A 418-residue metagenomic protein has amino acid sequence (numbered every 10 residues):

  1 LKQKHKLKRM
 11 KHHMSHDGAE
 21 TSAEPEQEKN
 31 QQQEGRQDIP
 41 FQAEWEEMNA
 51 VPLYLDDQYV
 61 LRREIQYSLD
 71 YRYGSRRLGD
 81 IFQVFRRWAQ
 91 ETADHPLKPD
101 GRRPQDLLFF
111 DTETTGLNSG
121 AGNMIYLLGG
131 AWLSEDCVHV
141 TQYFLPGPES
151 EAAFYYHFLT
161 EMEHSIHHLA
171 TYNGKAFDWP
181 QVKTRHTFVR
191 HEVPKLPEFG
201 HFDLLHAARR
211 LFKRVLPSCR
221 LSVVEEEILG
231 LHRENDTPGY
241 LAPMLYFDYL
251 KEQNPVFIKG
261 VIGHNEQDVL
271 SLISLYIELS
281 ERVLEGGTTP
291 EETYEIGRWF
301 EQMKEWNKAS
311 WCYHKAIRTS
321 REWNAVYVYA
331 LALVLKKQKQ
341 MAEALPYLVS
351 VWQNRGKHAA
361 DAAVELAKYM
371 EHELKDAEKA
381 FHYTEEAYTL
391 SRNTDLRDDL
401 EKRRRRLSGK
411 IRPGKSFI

Functional and structural regions predicted by a protein language model:
L1-P104: N-terminal accessory regions of nucleic-acid-interacting proteins
H95-H164, H168: Conserved RNase H-like, two-metal-ion catalytic cores of nucleic-acid enzymes
E135-V223, E227: Conserved DEDDh/DEDDy metal-dependent 3′-5′ exonuclease domain
R210, L216-T289, Y294: Acidic, Mg2+-coordinating catalytic module of metal-dependent nucleases/exonucleases that use a two-metal-ion mechanism
I296, A330-L331, L335, E365-L366 (+3 more regions): Structural register within alpha-helical repeat arrays
F300, L331-L335, M370-E371, S408: Residue at a conserved register position within TPR or TPR-like alpha-solenoid repeats
M303, Q338, E373-L374, I411: Structural motif corresponding to the intra-repeat A-B loop/turn of tetratricopeptide repeats
